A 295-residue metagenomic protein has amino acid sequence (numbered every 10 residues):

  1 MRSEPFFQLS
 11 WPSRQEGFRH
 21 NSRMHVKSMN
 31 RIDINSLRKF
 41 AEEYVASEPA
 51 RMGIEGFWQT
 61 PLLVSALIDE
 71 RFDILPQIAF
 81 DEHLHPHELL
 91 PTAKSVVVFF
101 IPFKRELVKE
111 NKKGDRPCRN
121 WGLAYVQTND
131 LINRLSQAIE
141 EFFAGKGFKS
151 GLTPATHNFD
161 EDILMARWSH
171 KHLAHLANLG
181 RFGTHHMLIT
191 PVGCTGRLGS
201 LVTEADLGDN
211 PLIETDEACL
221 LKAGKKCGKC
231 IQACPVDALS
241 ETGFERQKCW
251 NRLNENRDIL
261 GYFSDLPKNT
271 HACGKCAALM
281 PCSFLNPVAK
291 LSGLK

Functional and structural regions predicted by a protein language model:
F6-F7, F18: Aromatic (phenylalanine/tyrosine) cluster motif
Q15: Short Gly/Ser/Thr- and charged-rich N-terminal loops/segments that act as flexible capping/hinge elements
R19, K94-V96, R197-L198: Broad gene-expression machinery/nucleic-acid interaction feature
H25-Y125: Non-catalytic, usually N-terminal nucleic-acid engagement modules in DNA/RNA processing proteins
P117-K295: Catalytic cores of enzyme domains
